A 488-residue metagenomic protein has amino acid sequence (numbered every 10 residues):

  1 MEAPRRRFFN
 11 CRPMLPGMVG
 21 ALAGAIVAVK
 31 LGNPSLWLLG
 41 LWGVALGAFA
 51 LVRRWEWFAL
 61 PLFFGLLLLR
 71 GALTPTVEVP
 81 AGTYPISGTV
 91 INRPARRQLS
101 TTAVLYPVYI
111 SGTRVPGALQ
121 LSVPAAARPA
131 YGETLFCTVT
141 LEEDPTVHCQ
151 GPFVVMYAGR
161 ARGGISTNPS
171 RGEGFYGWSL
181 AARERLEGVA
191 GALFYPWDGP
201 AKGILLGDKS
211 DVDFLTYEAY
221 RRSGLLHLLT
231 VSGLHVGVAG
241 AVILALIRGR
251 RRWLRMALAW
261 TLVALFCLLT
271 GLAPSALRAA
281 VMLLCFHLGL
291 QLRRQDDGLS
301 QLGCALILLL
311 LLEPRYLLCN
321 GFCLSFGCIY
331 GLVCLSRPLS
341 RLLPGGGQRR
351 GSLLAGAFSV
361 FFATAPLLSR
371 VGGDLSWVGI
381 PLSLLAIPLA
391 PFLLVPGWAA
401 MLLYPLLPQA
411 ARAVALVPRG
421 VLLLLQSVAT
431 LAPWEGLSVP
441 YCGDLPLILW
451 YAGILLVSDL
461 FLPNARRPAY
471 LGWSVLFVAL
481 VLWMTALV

Functional and structural regions predicted by a protein language model:
M1-V79, V155-M156, G174, R278 (+2 more regions): N-terminal leader/targeting segments
E2-C11, G151-M282, H287-L288, S438: Aromatic-rich juxtamembrane segments at the membrane interface
P16, G20, W55-L60, F214-L382 (+1 more regions): Hydrophobic alpha-helical transmembrane segments in multi-pass membrane proteins
A81-R97: Structural detector for short beta-strands of small beta-barrel domains
S87-V90, Y131-V147: Flexible glycine-rich surface loops and low-complexity tracts that mediate binding to linear polymers
A95-Y106: Short aromatic-glycine-enriched beta-strand elements
G112-P129: Beta-strand/loop nucleic-acid-binding surfaces
P169, E173-W178, E184, S369-P381 (+2 more regions): Membrane-interface amphipathic/re-entrant loop segments adjacent to transmembrane helices in multi-pass membrane
